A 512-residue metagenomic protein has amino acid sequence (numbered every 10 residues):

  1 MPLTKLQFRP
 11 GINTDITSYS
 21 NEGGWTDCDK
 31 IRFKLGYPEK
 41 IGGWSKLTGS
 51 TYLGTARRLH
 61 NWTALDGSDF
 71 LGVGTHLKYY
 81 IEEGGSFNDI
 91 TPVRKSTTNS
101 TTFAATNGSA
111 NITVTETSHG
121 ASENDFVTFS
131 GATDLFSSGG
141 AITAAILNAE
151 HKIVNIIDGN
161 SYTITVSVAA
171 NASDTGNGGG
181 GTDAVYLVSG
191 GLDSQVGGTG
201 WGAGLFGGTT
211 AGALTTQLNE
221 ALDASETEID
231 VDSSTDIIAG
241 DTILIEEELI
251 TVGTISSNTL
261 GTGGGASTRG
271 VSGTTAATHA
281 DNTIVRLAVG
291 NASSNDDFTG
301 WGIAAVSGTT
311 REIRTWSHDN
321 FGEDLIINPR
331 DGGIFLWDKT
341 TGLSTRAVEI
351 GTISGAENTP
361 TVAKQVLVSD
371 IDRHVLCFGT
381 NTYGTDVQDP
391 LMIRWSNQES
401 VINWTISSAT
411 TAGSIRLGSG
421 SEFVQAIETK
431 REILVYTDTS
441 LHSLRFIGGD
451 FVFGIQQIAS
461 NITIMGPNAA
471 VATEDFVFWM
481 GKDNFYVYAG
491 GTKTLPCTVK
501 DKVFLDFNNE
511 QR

Functional and structural regions predicted by a protein language model:
M1-S96, V188-A211, G290-A305, T359-S443: N-terminal beta-propeller domains
D15, I90-E228, D232-R314, T341-V348 (+1 more regions): Small/polar beta-strand repeat architecture
G74, R311-I313, S317-I334: Elongated alpha-helical scaffolds
H76, G84, L244-E247, R330 (+2 more regions): Short strand-coil-strand connectors
Y79, G273, G333-I334, L441: Extracellular beta-strand scaffolds
E82-F87, L336-I350, T385-G413, R445-F453 (+1 more regions): Surface-exposed loop/turn elements that mediate protein-protein interactions on large endomembrane-trafficking
R311-W316, G322-E323, G355, T361-Q365 (+4 more regions): Catalytic micro-motifs at enzyme active sites that drive phosphoryl/nucleotidyl and oxygen chemistry
S419-R512: Beta-sheet-dominated scaffold domains
